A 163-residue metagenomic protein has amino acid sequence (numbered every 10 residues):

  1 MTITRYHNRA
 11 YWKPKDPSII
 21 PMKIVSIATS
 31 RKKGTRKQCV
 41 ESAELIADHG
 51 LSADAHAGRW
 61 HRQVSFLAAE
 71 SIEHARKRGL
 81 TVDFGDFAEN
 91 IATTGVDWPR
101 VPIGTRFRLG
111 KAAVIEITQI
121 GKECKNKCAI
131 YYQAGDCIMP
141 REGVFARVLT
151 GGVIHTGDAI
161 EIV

Functional and structural regions predicted by a protein language model:
T4-R5: N-terminal amphipathic/hydrophobic targeting modules at extreme N-termini, encompassing cleavable Sec/SRP-type signal
N8-V163: Metal-cofactor-dependent catalytic cores
